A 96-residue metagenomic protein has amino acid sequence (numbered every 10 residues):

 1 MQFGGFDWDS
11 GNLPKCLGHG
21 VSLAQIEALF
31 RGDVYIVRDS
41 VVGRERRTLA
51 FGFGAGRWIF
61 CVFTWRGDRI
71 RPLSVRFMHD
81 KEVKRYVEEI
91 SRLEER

Functional and structural regions predicted by a protein language model:
M1-R96: Ribonuclease/tRNase effector modules and their secretory precursors
